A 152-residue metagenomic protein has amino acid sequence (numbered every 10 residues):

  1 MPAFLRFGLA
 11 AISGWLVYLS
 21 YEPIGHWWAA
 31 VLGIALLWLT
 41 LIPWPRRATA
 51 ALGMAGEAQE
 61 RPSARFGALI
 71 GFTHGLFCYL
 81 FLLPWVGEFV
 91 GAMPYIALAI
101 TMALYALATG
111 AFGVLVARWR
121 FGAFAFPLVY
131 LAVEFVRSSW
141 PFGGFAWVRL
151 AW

Functional and structural regions predicted by a protein language model:
M1-W152: Membrane-embedded alpha-helical bundles of multi-pass enzymes that act on lipidic or dolichyl-linked glycan substrates
